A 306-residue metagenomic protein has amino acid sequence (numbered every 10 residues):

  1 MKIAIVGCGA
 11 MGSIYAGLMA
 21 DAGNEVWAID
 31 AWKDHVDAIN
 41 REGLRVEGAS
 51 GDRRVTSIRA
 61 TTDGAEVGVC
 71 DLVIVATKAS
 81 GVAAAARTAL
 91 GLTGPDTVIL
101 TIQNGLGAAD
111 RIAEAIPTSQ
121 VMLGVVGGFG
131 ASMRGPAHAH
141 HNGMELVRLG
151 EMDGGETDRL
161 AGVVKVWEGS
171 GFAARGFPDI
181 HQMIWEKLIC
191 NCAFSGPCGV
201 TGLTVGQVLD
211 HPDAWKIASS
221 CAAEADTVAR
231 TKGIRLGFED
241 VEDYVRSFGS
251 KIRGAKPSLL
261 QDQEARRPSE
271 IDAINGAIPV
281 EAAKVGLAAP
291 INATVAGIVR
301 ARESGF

Functional and structural regions predicted by a protein language model:
M1-D52: NAD(P)+-binding Rossmann beta1-loop-alpha1 motif at the extreme N-terminus of oxidoreductases
I5, I29, V75-A76, I102 (+3 more regions): Active-site-adjacent beta-strand anchor residues
G17, D21, R87-G91, E114 (+3 more regions): Short, well-ordered alpha-helices that flank and scaffold nucleotide-derived cofactor binding pockets
I29, R53-H138: Rossmann-like NAD(P)(H) cofactor-binding subdomain of soluble oxidoreductases
G91-L92, A115-Q120, R134-F238: Internal alpha-helical scaffold of NAD(P)-dependent oxidoreductase catalytic cores
G169, I217-F306: NAD(P)-dependent Rossmann-like dehydrogenase/reductase catalytic/cofactor-binding core
